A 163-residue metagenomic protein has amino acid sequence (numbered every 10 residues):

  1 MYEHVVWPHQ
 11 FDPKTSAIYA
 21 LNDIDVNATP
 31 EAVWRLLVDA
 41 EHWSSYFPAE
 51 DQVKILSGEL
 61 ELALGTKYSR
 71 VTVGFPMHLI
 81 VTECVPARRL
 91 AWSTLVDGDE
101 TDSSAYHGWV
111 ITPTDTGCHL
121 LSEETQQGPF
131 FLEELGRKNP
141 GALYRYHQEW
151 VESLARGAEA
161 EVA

Functional and structural regions predicted by a protein language model:
M1-G58: Hydrophobic ligand-binding cavity/cleft-lining segments
Y2-H4, T125-A163: A conserved amphipathic terminal alpha-helix motif
E3-H4, V71-H119, T125-Q127, R156: Hydrophobic-ligand binding "helix-grip"
E31-R35, S45, E83, T116 (+2 more regions): Replace "anionic and nucleotidyl ligands
L37, F47, T94, L135 (+1 more regions): Short, flexible helix/strand-to-coil boundary loops that buttress conserved ligand/catalytic motifs in alpha/beta
L56-E59, L95-D97: Short, solvent-exposed loop/turn elements at beta->coil junctions and helix N-caps that rim active or binding pockets
G58-E61, T72: A short beta-turn/loop motif at secondary-structure boundaries
L62-Y68: Short coil-to-beta transition motif at edge beta-strands of beta-rich domains
